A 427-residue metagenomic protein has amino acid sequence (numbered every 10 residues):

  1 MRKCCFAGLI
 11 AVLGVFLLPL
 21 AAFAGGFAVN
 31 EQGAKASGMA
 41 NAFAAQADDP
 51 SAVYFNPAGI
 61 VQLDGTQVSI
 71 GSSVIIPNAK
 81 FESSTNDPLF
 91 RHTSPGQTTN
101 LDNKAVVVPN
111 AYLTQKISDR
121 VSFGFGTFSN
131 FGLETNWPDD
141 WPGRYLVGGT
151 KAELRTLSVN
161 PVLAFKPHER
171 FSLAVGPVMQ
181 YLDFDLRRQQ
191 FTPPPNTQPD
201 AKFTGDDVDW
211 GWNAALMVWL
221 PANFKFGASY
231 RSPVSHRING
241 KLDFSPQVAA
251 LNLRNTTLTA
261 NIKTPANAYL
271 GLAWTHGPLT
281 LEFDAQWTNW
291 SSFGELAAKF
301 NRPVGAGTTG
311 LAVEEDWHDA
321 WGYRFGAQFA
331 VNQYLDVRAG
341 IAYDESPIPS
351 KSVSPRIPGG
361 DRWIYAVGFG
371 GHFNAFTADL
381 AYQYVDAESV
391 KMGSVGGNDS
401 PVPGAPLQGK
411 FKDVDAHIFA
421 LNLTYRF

Functional and structural regions predicted by a protein language model:
M1-C4: Positively charged n-region of N-terminal signal peptides that target proteins for export
L9, A45-D48, V159: Short hydrophobic "helix-edge" motifs at membrane interfaces and signal-peptide entry regions
L9-P19: Bacterial N-terminal signal peptides
F23-A36, F81, P88-T98, A105-F427: Outer-membrane beta-barrel porins/channels
A28-F43, V61-K80: Transmembrane beta-strand segments of Gram-negative outer membrane beta-barrel proteins
A42-A44, D48-D49, G96-L101: Asp/Glu-centered strand-loop micro-motifs enriched in Gly/Pro and often flanked by an aromatic residue
A44-D48, V53-T66, L113-I117: Outer-membrane beta-barrel pore proteins
